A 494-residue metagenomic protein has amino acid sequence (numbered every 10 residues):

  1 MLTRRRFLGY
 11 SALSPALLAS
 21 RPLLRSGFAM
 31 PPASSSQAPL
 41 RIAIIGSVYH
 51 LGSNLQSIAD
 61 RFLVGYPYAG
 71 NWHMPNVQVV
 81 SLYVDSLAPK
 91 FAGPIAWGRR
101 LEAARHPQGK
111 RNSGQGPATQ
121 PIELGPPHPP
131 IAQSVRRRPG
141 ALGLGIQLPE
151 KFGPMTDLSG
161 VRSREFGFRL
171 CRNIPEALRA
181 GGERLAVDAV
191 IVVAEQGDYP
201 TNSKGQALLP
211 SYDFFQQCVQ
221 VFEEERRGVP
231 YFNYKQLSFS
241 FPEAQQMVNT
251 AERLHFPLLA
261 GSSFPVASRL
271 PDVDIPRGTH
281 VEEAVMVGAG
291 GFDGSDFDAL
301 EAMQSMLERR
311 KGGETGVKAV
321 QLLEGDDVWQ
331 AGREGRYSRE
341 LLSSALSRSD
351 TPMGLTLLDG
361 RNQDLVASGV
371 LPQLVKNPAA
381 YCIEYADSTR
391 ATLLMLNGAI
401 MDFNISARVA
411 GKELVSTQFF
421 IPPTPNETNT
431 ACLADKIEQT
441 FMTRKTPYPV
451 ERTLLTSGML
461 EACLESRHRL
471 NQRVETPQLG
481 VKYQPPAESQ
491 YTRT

Functional and structural regions predicted by a protein language model:
M1-P15: N-terminal secretory signal peptides and thylakoid transit peptides that target proteins across membranes
A29-P107, E123-S163, A284: N-terminal Rossmann-like dinucleotide-binding module
P39-R41, V77-V79, L185-A189, R226-V229 (+1 more regions): Loop/turn elements at helix/coil->beta-strand transitions in domains of secreted/extracellular proteins
I42, P257-R269, R277-F292, E314-D326 (+1 more regions): NAD(P)-dependent dehydrogenases' Rossmann-like dinucleotide-binding region
I44, D188-V192, N233: Redox-cofactor binding/interface segments in oxidoreductases and associated redox assembly factors
V161-A189, V193-Y199, F214: A structured beta-alpha segment of the ubiquitous adenosine-cofactor-binding alpha/beta core
E195-P265: Beta-strand-loop-alpha-helix segment that lines the small-molecule cofactor/substrate pocket of alpha/beta enzymes
G288, D298-T424, A431-E451, L460-C463 (+2 more regions): Contiguous beta-strand/loop segments that form the cofactor/metal-binding neighborhood of enzyme cores
